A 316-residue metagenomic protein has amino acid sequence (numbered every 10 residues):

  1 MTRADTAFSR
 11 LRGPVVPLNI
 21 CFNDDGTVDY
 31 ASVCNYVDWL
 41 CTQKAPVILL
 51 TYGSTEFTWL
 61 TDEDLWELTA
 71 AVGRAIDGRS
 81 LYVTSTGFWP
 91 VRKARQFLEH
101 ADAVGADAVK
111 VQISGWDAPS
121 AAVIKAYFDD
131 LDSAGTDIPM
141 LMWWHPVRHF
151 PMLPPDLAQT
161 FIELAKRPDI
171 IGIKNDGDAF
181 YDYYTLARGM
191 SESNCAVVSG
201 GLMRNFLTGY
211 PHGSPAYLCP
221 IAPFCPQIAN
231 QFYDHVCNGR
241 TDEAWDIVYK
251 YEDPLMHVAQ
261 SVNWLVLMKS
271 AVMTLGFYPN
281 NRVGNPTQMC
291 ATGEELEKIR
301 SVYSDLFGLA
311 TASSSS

Functional and structural regions predicted by a protein language model:
T2-M152: Active-site beta->alpha loop and helix N-cap motifs at the rims of alpha/beta catalytic domains
T2-R3, R10, V15-I20, Q43-K44 (+3 more regions): C-terminal alpha-helical cap/extension of soluble enzyme domains
V33, L65, T69, A94 (+3 more regions): A general structural signal for well-ordered alpha-helical segments in protein cores
L60-E63, A121-I124, P154, T185-L186 (+2 more regions): Short secondary-structure transition/capping segments
S80-L81, P139-M140, G172, N194 (+1 more regions): Secondary-structure boundary/capping signal
G135-T136, P146-E252, H257-V262: Catalytic alpha/beta core domains of metabolic enzymes, predominantly
